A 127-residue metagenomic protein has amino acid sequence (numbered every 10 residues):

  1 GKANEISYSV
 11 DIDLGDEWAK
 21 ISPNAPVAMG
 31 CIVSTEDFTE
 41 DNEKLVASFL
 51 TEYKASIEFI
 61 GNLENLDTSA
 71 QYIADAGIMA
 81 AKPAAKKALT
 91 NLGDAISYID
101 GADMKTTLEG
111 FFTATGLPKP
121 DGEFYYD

Functional and structural regions predicted by a protein language model:
G1-Y72: Pocket-lining segment of extracytoplasmic ligand-binding domains
L66-D127: An extracytoplasmic/periplasmic, membrane-proximal ligand-sensing/linker region
